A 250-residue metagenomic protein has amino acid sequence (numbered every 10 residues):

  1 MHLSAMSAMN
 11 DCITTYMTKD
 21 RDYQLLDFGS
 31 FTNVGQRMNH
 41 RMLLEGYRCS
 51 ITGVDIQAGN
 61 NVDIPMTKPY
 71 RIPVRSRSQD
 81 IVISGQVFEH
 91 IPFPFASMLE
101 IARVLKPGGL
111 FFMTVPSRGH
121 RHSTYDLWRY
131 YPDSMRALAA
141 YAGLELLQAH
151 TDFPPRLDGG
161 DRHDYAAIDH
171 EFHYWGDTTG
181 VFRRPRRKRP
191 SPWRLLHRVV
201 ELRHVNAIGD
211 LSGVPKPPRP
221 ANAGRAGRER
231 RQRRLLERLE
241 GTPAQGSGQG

Functional and structural regions predicted by a protein language model:
M1-T18: Class I SAM-dependent methyltransferase Rossmann-like catalytic core, especially the SAM/SAH-binding loop
L3, S7, R37-R41, A226-R233: Low-complexity, intrinsically disordered regions enriched in charged/polar residues
T18, A58, A167-E171: Hydrophobic alpha-helical context, especially transmembrane and signal-peptide helices
R21-T124, Y131-D133, R184: Conserved SAM-binding loop
P92-E100, K106, L110-A244: S-adenosyl-L-methionine-dependent methyltransferase catalytic module, highlighting the catalytic core
